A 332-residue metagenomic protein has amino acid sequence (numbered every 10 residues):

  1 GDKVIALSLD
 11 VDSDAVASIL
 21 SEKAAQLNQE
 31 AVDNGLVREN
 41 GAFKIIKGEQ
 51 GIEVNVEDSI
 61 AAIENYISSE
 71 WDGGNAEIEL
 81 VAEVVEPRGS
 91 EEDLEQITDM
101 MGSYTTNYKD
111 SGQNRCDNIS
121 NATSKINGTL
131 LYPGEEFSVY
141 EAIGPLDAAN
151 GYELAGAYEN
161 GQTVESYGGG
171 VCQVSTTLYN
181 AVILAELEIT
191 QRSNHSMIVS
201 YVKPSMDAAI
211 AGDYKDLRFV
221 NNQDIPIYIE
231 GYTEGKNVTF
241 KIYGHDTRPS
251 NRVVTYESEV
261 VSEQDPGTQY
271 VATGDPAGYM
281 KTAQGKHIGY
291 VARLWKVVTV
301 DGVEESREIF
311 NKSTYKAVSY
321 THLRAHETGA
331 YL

Functional and structural regions predicted by a protein language model:
G1-I5, G41-K47, Q162: Acidic/histidine-rich, surface-exposed loop or edge segments in extracytoplasmic proteins
D10, D14, S18-N40, E49-R324: Well-ordered beta-sheet/strand-loop patches within structured domains
H322-L332: Residue-level detector of conserved catalytic or cofactor/ligand-binding positions in enzyme active sites
